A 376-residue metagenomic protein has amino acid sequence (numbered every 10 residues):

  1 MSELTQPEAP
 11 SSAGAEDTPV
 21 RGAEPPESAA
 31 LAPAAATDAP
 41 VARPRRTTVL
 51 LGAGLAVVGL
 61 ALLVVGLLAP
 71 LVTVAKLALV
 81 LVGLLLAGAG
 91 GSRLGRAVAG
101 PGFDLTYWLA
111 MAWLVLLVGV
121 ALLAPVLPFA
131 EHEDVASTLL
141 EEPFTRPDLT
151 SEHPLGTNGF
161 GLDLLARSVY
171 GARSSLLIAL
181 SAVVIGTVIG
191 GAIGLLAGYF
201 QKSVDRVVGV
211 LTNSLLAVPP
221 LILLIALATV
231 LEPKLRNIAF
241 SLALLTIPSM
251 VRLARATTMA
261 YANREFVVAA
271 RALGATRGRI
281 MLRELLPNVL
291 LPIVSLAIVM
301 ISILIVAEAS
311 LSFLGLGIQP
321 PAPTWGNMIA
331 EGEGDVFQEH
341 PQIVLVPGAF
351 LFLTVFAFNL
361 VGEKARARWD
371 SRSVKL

Functional and structural regions predicted by a protein language model:
S2-T187, G191, L195, G332-G348 (+1 more regions): Gly/Trp-centered helix-boundary motif
L105, F160-L376: Alpha-helical transmembrane segments of integral membrane proteins, especially multi-pass inner/plasma-membrane
